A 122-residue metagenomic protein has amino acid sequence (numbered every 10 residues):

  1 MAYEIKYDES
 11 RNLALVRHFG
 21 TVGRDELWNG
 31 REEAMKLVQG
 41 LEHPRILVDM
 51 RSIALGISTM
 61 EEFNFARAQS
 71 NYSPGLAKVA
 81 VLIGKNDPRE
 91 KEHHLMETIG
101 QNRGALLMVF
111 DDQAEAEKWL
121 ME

Functional and structural regions predicted by a protein language model:
M1-E122: Amphipathic, Lys/Arg-enriched alpha-helical "gate/interface" segment within cytosolic domains that mediates
